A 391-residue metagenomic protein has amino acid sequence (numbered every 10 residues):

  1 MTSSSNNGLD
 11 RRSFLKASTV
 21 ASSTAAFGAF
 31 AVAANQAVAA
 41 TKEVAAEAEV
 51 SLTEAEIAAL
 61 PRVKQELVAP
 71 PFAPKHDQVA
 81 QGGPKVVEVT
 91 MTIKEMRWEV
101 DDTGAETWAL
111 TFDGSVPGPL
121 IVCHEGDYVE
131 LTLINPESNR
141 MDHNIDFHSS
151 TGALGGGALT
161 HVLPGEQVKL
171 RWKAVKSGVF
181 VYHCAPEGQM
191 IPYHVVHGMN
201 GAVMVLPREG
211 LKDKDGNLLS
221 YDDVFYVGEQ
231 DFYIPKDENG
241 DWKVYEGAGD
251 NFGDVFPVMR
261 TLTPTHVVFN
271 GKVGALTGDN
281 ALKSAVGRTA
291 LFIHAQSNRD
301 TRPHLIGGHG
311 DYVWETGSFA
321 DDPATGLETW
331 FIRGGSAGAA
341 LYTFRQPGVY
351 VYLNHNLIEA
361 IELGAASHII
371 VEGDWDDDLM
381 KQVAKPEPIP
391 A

Functional and structural regions predicted by a protein language model:
T2-A391: Copper-binding active sites and cupredoxin-like electron-transfer domains, recognizing His/Cys-rich ligand loops
